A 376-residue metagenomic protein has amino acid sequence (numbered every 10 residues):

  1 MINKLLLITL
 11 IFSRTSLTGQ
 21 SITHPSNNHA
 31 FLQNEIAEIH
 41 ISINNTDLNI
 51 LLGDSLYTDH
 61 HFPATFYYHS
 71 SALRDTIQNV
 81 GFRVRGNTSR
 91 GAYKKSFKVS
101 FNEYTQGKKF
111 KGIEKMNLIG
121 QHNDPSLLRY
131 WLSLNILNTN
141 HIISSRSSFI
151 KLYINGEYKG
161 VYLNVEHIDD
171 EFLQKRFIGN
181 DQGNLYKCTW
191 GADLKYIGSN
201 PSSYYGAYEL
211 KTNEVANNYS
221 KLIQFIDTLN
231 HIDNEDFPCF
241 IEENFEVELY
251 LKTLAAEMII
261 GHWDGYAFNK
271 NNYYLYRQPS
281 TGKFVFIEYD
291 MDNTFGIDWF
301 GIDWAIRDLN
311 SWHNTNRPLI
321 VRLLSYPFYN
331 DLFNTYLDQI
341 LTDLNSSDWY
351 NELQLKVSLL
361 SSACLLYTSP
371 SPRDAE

Functional and structural regions predicted by a protein language model:
K4-S13: Sec-dependent N-terminal signal peptides
L17-G19: Sec/Tat signal peptide C-region and signal peptidase I cleavage site
S21-S126, L132: Conserved NTP-binding catalytic cores of kinases and kinase-like/nucleotidyltransferase enzymes across multiple kinase
I41, V99, F245-I297: Active-site acidic catalytic loop and adjacent metal/ATP-binding pocket of ATP-dependent phosphoryl transfer enzymes
K98-Q106, G120-Q121, H141-S145, E157-I260 (+3 more regions): Internal "kinase-insert"/substrate-recognition segments embedded within catalytic cores of ATP-dependent enzymes
N140-K151, G265: Short, well-structured beta-strand/strand-turn elements
F295-V357: Hydrophobic, secondary-structure "cap" segments at the distal end of domains
Y367-E376: Single conserved hydrophobic/aromatic residue that forms the stacking wall/gate of nucleotide- or nucleobase-binding
